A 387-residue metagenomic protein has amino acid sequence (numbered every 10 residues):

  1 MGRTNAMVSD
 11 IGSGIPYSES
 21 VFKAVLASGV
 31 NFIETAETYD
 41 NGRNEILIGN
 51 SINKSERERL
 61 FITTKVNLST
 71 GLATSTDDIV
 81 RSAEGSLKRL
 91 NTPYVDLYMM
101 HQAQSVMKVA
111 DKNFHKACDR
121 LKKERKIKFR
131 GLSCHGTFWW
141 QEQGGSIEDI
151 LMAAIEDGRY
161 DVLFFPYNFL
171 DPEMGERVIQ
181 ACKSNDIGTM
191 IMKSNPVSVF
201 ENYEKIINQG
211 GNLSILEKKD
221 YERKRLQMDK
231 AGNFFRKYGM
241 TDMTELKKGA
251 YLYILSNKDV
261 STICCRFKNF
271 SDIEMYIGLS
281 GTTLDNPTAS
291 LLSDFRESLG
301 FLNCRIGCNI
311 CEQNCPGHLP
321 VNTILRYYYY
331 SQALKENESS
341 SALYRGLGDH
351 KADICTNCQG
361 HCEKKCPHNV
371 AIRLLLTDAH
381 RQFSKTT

Functional and structural regions predicted by a protein language model:
M1, K23, N31, R159 (+1 more regions): Structured C-terminal cap/extension of enzyme domains
M1-L60, P93, K123, A153-G158: N-terminal binding-site loop/beta-alpha segment at the start of enzyme catalytic domains that lines or forms
S9-S13, I33-T35, L60-T64, V95-M100 (+4 more regions): Hydrophobic faces of well-ordered beta-strands that scaffold small-molecule active sites in alpha/beta enzyme cores
I15, E37-D40, M99-Q102, C134 (+4 more regions): Residues that line or immediately flank small-molecule/substrate-binding pockets and catalytic motifs
S20, A73-M190, I207-Q209, L216 (+2 more regions): Glycine/proline-rich, positively charged, aromatic-decorated active-site loop/lid region on the catalytic face
Y39, K54-D77, H101-Q104: Structural motif corresponding to the early beta-alpha repeats
D40-N41, F138, F169-P172, P196-F200: Short gly/pro/ser/thr-enriched loop/turn and capping motifs at secondary-structure boundaries
